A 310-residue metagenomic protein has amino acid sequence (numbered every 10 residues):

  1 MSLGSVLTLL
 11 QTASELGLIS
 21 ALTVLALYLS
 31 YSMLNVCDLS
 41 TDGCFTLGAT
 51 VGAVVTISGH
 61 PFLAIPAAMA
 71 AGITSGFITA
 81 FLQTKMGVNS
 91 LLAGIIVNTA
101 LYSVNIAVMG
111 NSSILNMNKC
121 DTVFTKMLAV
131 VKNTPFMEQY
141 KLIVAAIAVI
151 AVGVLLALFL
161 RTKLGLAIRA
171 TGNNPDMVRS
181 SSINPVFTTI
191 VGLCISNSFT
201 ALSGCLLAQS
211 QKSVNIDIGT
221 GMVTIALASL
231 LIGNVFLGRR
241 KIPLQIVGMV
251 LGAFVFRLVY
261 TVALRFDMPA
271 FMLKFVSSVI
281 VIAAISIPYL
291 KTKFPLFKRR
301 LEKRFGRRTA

Functional and structural regions predicted by a protein language model:
T8-H60, F81-M86, L231-R240: Single transmembrane alpha-helix segments in multi-pass membrane proteins
L16, S90-L92, N118, K141-A146 (+2 more regions): Loop-to-transmembrane alpha-helix initiation sites
H60-T99, V104, V149-I150, L251-G252 (+1 more regions): Alpha-helical transmembrane segments within multi-pass membrane transporters and channels
S75, E138-I218, V223: Helix-loop-helix "hairpin" substructures at the membrane interface of multi-pass membrane proteins
F81, I96-T122, L128-A129, V149-V152 (+3 more regions): Alpha-helical transmembrane segments in inner-membrane proteins
S90, L101-R161, V191, L301-T309: Transmembrane helix-bundle core of multi-pass membrane transporters and related energy-transducing complexes
N173-S180, N184-F187, V259-A310: Cytosolic-side transmembrane-helix boundaries in multi-pass membrane proteins
T200-F275: Transmembrane alpha-helical segments in multi-pass inner-membrane proteins
